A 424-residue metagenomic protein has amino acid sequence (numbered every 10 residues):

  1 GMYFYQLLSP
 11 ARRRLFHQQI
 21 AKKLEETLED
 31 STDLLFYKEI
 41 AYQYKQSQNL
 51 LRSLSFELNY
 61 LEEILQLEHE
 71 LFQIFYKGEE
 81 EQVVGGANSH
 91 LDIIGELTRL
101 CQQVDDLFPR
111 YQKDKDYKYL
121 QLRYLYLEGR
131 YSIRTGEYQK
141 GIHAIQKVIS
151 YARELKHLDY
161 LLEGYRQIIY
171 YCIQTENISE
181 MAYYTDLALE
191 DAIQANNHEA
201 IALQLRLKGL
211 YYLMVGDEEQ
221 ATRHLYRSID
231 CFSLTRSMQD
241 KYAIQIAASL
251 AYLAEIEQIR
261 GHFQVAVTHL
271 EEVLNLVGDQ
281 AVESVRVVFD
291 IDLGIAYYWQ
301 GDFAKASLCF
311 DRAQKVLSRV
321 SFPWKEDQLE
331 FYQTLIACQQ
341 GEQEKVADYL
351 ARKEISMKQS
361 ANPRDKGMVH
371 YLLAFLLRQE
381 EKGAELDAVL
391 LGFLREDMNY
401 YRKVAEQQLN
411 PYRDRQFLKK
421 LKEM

Functional and structural regions predicted by a protein language model:
G1-E80: Short secondary-structure boundary elements
A11-Q18, S31-Y37, Q73, G85-F108 (+7 more regions): Helix-turn-helix repeat elements of alpha-solenoid scaffolds
K22-E26, L61-E62, D105-R110, Q146-K156 (+6 more regions): Amphipathic alpha-helical segments of tetratricopeptide repeats
L28, Q48-L51, L61, L65-E68 (+6 more regions): Short coil/turn linking the two alpha-helices of tandem helical-hairpin repeats
S31-Y37, E68-G78, D116-Q121, K156-Y165 (+6 more regions): Alpha-solenoid helical repeat architecture
Y42, Y60-E62, G78-I93, L122-G136 (+7 more regions): Tandem amphipathic alpha-helical repeat scaffolds
L97-I256, V265, H269: Internal alpha-solenoid helical repeat scaffolds
Q258, F263-R364: Eukaryotic tandem repeat interaction scaffolds
